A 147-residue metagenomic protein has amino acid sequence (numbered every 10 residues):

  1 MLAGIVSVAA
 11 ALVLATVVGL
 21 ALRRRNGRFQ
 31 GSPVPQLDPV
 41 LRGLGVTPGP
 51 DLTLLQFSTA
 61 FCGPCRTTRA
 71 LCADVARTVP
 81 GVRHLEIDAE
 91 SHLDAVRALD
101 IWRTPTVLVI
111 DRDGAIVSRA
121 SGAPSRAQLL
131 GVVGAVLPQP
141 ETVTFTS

Functional and structural regions predicted by a protein language model:
M1-D38, S147: N-terminal targeting signals for export/organelle localization
L41-L44, P50: Anionic-ligand binding region
P48-A60: Short active-site neighborhood of thiol/selenol oxidoreductases, capturing the structured segment around
C62-C65, V107: The canonical Cys-X-X-Cys-His
R66-T78: Typically the conserved alpha-helix immediately C-terminal to a functionally engaged Cys/Sec in thioredoxin-like
P80-D94: Thiol-based oxidoreductase modules, predominantly thioredoxin-like and allied folds used for disulfide exchange
L99-L108: Structural micro-motif
V109-S147: Non-catalytic, surface beta->alpha helical segment in thiol-disulfide oxidoreductase systems
